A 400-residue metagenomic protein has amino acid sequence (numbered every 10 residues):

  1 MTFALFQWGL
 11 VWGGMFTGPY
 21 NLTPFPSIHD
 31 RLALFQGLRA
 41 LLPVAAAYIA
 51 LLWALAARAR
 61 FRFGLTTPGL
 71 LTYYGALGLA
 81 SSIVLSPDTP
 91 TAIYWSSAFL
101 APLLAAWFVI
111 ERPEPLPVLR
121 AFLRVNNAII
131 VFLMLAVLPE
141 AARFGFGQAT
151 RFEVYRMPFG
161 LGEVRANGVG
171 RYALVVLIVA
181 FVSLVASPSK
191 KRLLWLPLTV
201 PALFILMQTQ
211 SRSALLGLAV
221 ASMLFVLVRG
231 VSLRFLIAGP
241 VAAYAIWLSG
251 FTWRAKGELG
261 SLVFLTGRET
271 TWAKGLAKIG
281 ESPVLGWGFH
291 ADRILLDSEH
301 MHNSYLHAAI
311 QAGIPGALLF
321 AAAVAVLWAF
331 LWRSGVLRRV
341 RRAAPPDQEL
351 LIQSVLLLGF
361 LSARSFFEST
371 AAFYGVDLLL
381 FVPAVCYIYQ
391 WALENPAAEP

Functional and structural regions predicted by a protein language model:
M1, W8, P43-R60, V175-A186 (+2 more regions): Hydrophobic, aromatic-rich transmembrane alpha-helices and their immediate juxtamembrane boundary segments
M1-A57, L77-L85, A136, L361-R364 (+1 more regions): N-terminal signal-anchor transmembrane segment
F25, W253-P315, L331-R342: Long extracytoplasmic/lumenal interhelical loops at the membrane interface of multi-pass membrane proteins
A59, L65, K191, I314-S362 (+1 more regions): Hydrophobic transmembrane alpha-helices and their immediate junctions
T67-L79, P87-E111, A121-M134: Aromatic-anchored transmembrane helix interface
R120-T150, V164-V228, A329-R333: Alpha-helical transmembrane segments of multi-pass inner-membrane proteins
L135-R143, V226-L265, A273-E281: A membrane-periplasm/extracellular boundary helix in multi-pass inner-membrane enzymes that assemble envelope glycans
L236, V355-R364, S369-P400: Transmembrane alpha-helices of multi-pass inner-membrane enzymes
